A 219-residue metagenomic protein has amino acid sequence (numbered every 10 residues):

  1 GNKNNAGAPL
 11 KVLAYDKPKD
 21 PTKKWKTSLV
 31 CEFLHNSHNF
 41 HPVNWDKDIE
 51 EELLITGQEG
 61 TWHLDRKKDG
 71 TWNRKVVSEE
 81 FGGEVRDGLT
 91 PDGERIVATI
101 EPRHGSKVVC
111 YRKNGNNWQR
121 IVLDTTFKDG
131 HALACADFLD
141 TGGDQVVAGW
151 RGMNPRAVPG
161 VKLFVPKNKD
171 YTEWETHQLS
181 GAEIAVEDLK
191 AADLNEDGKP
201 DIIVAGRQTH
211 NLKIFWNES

Functional and structural regions predicted by a protein language model:
G1-S219: Beta-propeller-forming repeat regions
